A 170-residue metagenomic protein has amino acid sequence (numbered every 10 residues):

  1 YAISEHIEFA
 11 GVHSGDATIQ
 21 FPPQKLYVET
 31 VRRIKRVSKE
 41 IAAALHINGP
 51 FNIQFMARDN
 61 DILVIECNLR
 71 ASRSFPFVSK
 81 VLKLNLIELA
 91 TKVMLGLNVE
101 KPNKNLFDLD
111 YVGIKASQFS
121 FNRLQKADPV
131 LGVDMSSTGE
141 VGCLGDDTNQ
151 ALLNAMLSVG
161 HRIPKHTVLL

Functional and structural regions predicted by a protein language model:
Y1-L169: ATP-dependent carboxylate activation and anion-phosphoryl transfer catalytic cores that bind Mg-ATP to form
